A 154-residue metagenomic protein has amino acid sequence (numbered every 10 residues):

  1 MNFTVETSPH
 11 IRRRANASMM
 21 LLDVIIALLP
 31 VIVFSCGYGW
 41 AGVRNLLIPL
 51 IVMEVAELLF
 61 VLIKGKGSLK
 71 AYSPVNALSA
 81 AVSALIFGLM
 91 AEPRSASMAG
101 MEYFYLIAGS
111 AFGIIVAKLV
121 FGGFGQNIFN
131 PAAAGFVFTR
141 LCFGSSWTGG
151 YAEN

Functional and structural regions predicted by a protein language model:
M1-G65: N-terminal signal-anchor module of multipass membrane proteins
E6, A56-S68, G113-G125: C-terminal ends of transmembrane helices
D23-V31, N45-V61, S79-G88, Y105-G109 (+4 more regions): Alpha-helical transmembrane segments in multi-pass membrane proteins
V33-R44, A91-M101, F143-E153: Helix-coil boundary and interhelical linker segments in multi-pass alpha-helical membrane proteins
S35-C36, M90-S97, F112-G125: Membrane-water interface regions at transmembrane-helix termini and the short interhelical loops of multi-pass membrane
V43, L69-A81, Y103-F104, G123-A133: Short, non-helical or kinked segments that cap or interrupt transmembrane helices
L59-I63, G67-N76, L89-L106, I114: Non-transmembrane, aqueous-exposed alpha-helical and coiled segments at domain scale
G125-N154: Long hydrophobic alpha-helical segments that form multi-pass transmembrane helix bundles in integral membrane proteins
